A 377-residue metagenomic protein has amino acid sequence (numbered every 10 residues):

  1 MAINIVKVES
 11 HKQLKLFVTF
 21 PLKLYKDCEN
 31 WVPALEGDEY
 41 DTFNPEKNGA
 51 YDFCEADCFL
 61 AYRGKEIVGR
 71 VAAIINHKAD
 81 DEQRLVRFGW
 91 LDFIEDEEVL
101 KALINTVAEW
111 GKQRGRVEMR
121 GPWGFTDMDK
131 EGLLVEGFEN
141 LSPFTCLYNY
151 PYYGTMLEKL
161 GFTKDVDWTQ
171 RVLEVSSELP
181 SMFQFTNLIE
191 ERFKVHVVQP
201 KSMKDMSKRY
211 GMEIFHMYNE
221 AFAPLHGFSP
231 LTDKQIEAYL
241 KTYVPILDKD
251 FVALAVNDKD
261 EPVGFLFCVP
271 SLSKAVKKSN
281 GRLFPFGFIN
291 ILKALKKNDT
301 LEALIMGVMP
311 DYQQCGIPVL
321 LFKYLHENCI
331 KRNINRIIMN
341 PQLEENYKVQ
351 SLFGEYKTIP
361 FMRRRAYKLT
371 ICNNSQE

Functional and structural regions predicted by a protein language model:
I3, L147-H226: Acyltransferase donor/substrate-recognition loop-hinge adjacent to the catalytic core
H11-L14, P33-P45, D52-A61, E66-R70 (+6 more regions): Catalytic cores of nucleotide-enabled group-transfer and carboxylate-activating enzymes in metabolic and assembly-line
L14, H77-K78, D127-D129, E178-L179 (+6 more regions): Flexible loop/turn segments at secondary-structure boundaries
P21-R63, V71-D80, R209-M306: A conserved beta-strand-loop-helix scaffold within acyl/acetyltransferase catalytic domains
D80-G161, S279-E355: Acyl-donor binding region in acyl/amide transferases
R120, V172, L254, F267 (+1 more regions): Short beta-strand segments
